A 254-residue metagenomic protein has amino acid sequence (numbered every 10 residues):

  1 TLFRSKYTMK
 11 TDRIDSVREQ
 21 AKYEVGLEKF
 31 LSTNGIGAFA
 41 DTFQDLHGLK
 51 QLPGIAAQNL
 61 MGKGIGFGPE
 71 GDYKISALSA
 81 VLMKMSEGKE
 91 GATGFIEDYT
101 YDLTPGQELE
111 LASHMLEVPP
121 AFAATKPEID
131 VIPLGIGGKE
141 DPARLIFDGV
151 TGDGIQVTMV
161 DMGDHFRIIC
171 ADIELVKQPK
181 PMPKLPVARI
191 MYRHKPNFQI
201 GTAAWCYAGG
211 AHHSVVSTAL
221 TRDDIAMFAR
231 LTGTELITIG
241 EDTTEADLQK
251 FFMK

Functional and structural regions predicted by a protein language model:
S5-T11, S16-G48: Accessory "access/gating" subregions that flank catalytic or transport cores
K10-V17, K29, F67-G71, S214-T218: Hydrophobic alpha-helical scaffolding
R18, K22-V25, N34, D72-A77 (+1 more regions): Conserved active-site and cofactor/substrate-binding residues in soluble primary-metabolism enzymes
T42, K89-E97, T238-T243: Flexible, glycine/charged-enriched surface loops at secondary-structure junctions
Q51-G68: A short, gly/pro- and small-residue-rich
G64-P186: C-terminal catalytic subdomain
K139-K254: Extended hydrophobic packing segments that form well-structured cores
